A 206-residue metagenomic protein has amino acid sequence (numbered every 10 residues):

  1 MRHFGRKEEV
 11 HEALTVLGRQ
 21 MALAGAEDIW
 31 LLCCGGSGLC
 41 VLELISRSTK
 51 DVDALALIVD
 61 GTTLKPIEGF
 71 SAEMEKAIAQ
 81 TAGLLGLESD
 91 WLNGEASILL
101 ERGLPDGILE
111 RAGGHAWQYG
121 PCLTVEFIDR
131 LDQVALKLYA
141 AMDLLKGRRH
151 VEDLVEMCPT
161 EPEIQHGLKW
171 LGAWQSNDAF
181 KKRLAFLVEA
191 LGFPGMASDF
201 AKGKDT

Functional and structural regions predicted by a protein language model:
M1-T206: Compositionally biased terminal segments of proteins
